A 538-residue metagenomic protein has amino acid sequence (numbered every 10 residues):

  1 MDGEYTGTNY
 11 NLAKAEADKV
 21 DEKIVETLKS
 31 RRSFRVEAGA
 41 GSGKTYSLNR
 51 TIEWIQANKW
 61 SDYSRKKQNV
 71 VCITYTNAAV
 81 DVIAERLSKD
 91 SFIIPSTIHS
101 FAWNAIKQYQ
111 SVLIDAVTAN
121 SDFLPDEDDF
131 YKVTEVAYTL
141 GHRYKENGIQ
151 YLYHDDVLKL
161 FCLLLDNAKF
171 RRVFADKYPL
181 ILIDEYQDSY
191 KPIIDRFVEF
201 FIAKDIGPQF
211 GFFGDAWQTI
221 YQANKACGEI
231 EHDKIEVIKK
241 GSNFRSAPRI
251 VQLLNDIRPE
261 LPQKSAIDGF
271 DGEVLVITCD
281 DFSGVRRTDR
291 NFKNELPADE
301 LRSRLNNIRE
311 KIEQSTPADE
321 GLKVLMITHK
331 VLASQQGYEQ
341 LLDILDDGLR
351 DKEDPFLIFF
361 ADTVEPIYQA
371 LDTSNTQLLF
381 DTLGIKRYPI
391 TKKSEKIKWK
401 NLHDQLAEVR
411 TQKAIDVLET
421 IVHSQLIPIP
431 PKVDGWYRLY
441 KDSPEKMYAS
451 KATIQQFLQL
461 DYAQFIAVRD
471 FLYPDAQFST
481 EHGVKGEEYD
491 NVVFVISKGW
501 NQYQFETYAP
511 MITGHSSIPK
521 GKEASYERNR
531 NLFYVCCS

Functional and structural regions predicted by a protein language model:
M1-S538: The feature marks helicase ATPase cores and/or their adjacent C-terminal helical subdomains in SF1/SF2/AAA+ helicases
